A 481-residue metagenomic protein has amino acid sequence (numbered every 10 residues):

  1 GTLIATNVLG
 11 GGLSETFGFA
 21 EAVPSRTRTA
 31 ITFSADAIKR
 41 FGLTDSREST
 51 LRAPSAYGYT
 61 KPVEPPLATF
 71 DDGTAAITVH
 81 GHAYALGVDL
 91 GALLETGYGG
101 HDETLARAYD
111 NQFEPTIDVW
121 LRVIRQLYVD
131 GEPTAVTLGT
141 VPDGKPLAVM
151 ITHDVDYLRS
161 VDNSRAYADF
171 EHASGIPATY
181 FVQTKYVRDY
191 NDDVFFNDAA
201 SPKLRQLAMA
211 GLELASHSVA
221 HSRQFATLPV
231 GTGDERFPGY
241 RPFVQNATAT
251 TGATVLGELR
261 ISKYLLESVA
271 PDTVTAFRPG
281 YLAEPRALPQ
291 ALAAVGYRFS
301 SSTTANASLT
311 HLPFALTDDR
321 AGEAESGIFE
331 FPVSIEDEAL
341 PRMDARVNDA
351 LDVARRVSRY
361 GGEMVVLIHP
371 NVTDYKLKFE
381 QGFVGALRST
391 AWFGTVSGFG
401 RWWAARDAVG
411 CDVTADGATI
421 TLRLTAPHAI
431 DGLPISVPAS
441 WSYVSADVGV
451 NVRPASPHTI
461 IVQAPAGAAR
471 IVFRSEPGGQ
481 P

Functional and structural regions predicted by a protein language model:
G1-L3, F33-I38, T44-E132, G362-E363: A glycine-centered loop/beta-turn motif at secondary-structure junctions
G1-R47: A glycine-rich, often tryptophan-bearing local segment used as a flexible ligand/cofactor-contacting loop or short
H82, G87-L147, V161-N163, K376-V409: Extracellular ligand-binding/catalytic regions of CAZymes and related secreted enzymes and adhesion modules
A148, V161, A168, H172-L288 (+4 more regions): Metal-dependent polysaccharide deacetylase catalytic core of the NodB/CE4 family, i.e., the active-site-bearing domain
H153, S268, T273, E284 (+2 more regions): Catalytic grooves of carbohydrate-active enzymes
A293-G322, F329-L340, F393-W403: His/Asp/Glu-enriched short active-site or ligand-binding loop at hydrolase and phosphoryl-transfer sites
T425-S442: Surface-exposed beta-strand/loop patches in extracellular or lumenal glycoproteins
D431, S456-P481: C-terminal beta-strand-rich structural cap/linker in extracellular carbohydrate-active enzymes
